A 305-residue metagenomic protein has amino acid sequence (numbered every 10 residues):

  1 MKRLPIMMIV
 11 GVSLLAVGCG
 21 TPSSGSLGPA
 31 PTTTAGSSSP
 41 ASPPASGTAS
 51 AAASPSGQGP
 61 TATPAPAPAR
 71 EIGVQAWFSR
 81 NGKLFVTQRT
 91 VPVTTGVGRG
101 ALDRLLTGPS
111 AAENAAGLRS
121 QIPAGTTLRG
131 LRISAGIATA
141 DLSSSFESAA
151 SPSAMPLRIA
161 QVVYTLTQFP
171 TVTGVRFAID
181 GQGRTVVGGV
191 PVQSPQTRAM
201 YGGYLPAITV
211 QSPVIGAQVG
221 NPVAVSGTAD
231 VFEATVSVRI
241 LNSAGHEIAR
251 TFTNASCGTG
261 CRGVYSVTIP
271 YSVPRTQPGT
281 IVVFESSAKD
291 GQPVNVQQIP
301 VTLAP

Functional and structural regions predicted by a protein language model:
M1-P305: Bimodal "functional hotspot" detector
